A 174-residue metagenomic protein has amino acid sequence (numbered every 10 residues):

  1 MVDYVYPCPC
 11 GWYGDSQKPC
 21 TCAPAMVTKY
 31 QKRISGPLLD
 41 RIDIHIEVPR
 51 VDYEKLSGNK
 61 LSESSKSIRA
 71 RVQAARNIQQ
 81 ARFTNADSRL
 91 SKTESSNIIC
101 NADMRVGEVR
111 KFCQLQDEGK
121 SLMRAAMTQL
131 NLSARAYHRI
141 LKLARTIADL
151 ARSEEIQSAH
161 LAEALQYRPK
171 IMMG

Functional and structural regions predicted by a protein language model:
M1-G174: Basic, amphipathic alpha-helical bundle interface domains used for macromolecular binding and assembly
